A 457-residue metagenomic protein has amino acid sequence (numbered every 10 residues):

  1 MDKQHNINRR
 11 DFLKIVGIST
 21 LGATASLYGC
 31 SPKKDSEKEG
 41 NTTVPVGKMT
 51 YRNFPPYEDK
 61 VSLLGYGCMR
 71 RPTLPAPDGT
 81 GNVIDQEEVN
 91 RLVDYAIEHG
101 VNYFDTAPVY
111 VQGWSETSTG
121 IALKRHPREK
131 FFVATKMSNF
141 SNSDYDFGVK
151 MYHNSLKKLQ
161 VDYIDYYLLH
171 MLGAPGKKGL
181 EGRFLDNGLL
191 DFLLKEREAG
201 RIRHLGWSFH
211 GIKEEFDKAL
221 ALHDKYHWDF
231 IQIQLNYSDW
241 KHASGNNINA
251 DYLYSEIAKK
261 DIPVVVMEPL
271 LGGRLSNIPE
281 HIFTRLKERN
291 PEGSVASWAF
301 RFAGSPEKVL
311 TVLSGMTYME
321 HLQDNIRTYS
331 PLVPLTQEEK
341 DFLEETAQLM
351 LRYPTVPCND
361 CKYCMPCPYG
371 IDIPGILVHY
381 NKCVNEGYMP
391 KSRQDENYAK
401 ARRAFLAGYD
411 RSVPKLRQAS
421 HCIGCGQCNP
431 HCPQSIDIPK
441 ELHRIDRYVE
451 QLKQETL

Functional and structural regions predicted by a protein language model:
D2-F131, F192: N-terminal binding-site loop/beta-alpha segment at the start of enzyme catalytic domains that lines or forms
L27, F54, H227, Y252-L457: Structured C-terminal cap/extension of enzyme domains
F54, Y66, F104, T119 (+8 more regions): Conserved, mostly hydrophobic/aromatic
Y66, T106, T135, Y166-L169 (+3 more regions): Conserved beta-strand positions
P75, N142-V265, L270, I278 (+3 more regions): Glycine/proline-rich, positively charged, aromatic-decorated active-site loop/lid region on the catalytic face
Y103-Y110, R203-S208, T311-L313, C432: Short catalytic-loop micro-motif centered on adjacent basic/acidic residues
S115-T119, K213-D217, L322: Short, well-ordered alpha-helical microsegments
